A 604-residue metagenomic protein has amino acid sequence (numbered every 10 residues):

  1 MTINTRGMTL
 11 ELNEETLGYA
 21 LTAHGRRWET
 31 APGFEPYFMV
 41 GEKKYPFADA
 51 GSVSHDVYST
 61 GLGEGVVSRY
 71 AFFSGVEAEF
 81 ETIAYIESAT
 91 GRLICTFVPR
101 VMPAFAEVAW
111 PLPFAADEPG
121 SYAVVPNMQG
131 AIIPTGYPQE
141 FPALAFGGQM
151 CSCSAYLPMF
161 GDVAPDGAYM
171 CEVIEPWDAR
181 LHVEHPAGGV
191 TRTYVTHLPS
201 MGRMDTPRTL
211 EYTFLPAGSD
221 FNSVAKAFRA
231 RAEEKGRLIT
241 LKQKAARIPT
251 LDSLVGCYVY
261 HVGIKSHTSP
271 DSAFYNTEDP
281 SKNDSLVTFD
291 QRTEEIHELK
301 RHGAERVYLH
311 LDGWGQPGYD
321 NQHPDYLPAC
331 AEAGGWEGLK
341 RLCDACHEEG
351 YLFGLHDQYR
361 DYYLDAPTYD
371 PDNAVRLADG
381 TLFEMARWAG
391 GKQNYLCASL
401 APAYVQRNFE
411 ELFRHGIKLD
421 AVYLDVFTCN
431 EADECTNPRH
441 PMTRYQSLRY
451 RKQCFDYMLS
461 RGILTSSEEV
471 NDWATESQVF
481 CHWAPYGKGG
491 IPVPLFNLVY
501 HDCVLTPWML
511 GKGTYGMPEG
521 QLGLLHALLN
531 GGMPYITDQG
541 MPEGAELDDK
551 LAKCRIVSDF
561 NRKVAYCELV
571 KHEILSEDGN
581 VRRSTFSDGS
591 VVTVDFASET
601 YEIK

Functional and structural regions predicted by a protein language model:
M1, F34-K44, I556-V570: Short, basic/low-complexity N-terminal boundary segments at the transition from targeting/disordered tails
T2-L309, W314, N321, A331-A333 (+1 more regions): Carbohydrate-recognition beta-sandwich/jelly-roll modules in extracellular/periplasmic carbohydrate-active proteins
R6, E14-L21, D166, S200-F221 (+7 more regions): Active-site-proximal substrate-binding groove within the catalytic cores of carbohydrate-active enzymes
L17-Y19, L93-F97, L342-C343, Y351 (+5 more regions): N-terminal, helix-rich and Lys/Arg-enriched segments in bacterial and organellar proteins
T30-P32, F38-V40, D49, Y137 (+5 more regions): Short, surface-exposed, polar/charged, turn-prone segments marking secondary-structure boundaries
P103, F114, G315, Y359-D361 (+3 more regions): Short loop/turn segments at secondary-structure transitions that flank enzyme active sites
V125-A131, Q139-F141, L339-L342, E384-W388 (+2 more regions): Short C-terminal domain-edge/linker segments immediately following a structured domain
L251-Q406, R414-V422, V426-H440: Aromatic-lined carbohydrate-binding/catalytic grooves of carbohydrate-active enzymes
